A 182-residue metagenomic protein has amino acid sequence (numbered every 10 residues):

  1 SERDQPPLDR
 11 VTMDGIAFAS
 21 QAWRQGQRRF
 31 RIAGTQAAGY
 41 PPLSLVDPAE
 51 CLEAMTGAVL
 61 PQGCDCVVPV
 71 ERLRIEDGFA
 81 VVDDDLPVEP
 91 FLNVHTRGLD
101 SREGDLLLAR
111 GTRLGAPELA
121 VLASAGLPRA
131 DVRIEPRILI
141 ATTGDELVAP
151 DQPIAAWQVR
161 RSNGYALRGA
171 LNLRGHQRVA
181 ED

Functional and structural regions predicted by a protein language model:
E2-A19, T56: Conserved phosphate/anionic-ligand binding catalytic regions in large, soluble enzymes, centered on
I16-E181: Short, glycine/charged-enriched hinge/interface segments at domain edges or termini
